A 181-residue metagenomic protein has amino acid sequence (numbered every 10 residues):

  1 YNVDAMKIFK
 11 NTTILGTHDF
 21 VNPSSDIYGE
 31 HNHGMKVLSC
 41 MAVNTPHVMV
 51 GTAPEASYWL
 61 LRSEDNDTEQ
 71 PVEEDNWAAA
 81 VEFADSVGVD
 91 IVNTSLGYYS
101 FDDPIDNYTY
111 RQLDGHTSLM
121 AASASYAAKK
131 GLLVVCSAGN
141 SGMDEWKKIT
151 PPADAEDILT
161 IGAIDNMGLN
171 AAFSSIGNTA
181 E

Functional and structural regions predicted by a protein language model:
Y1-H18, P23-E73, V87-D90, D102-D103 (+3 more regions): Subtilisin-like serine protease catalytic core
S24, E74-W77, F101-D102, N107-T109 (+2 more regions): Active-site-adjacent substrate-recognition loops and nearby beta-strands within hydrolase catalytic domains
E30-G34, Q70-W77, L113, T117-M120 (+1 more regions): Solvent-exposed, acidic/flexible segments
G34, L38-M41, E74-V81, A121 (+4 more regions): Extracytoplasmic/secreted envelope proteins and their assembly/folding machinery, especially bacterial periplasmic
A42-P46, E82-V89, G97, S125-K129 (+2 more regions): Sec-exported extracytoplasmic/periplasmic mature domains
E82-D114, S137: Short acidic, glycine-rich surface-loop motifs adjacent to enzyme active sites
G115-G131: Catalytic-core regions built around general acid/base machinery
